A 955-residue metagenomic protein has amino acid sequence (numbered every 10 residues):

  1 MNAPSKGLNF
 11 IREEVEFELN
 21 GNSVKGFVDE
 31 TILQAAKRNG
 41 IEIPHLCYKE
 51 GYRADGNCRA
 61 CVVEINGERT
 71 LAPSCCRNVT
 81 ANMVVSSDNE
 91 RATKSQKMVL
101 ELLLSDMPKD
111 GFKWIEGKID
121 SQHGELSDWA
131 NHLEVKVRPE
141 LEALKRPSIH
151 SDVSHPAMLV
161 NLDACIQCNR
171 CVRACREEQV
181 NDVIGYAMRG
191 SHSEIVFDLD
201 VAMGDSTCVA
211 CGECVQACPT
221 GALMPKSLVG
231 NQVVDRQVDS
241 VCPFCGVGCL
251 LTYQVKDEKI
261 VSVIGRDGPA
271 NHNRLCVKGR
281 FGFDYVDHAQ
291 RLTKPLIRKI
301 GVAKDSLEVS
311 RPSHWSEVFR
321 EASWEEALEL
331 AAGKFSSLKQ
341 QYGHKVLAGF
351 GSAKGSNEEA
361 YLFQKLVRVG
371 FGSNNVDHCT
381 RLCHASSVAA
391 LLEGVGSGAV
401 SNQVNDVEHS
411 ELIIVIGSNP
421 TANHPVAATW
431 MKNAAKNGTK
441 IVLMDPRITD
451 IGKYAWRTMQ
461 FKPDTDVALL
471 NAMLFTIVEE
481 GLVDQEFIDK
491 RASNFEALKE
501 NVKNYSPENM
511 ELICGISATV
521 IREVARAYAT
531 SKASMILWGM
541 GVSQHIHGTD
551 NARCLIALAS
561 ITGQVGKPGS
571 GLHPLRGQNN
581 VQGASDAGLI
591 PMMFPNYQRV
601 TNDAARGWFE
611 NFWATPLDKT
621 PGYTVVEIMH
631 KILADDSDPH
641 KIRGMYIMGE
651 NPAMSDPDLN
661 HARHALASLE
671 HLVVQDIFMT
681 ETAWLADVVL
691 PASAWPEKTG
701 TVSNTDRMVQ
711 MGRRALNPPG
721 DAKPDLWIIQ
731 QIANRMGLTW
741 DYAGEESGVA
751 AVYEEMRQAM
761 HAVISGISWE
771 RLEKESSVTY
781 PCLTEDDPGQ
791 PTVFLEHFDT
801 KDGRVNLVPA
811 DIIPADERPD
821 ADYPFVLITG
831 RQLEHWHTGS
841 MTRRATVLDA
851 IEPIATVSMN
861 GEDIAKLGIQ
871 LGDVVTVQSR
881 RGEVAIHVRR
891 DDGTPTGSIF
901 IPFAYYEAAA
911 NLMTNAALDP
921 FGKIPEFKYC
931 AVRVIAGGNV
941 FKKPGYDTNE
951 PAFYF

Functional and structural regions predicted by a protein language model:
N2-N9, E14-D29, K37, I65-G67 (+6 more regions): N-terminal export/assembly segments and adjacent metallocofactor-ligating motifs of anaerobic energy-metabolism
V24-A81, S95: N-terminal cofactor/phosphate-binding cores enriched in small/glycine residues, especially glycine-rich loops such as
E30-Q34, N78, S356, T624 (+1 more regions): Short, structural beta-strand-to-alpha-helix junction motif
P108-L144, R298-G301, D305-E321, L482-A518 (+7 more regions): N-terminal leader/propeptide and maturation segments of large enzyme subunits in energy/redox metabolism and hydrolases
G111, P219, L223-L228, I260-S262 (+14 more regions): Acidic/polar loop patches that form or flank catalytic/metal-binding clefts of enzymes that bind anionic ligands
Y361-K432, N437-M444, I451, V467-N471 (+4 more regions): Extended redox/cofactor-interaction regions of prokaryotic respiratory oxidoreductases
V404, P696-P718, I728-R735: Glycine/threonine-rich phosphate-binding loop and adjacent beta-strand/alpha-helix elements that clamp
P719-D721, D725-E775, T838, T842-S858 (+1 more regions): Long, contiguous, secondary-structure-rich segments that constitute the structural scaffold of globular domains
